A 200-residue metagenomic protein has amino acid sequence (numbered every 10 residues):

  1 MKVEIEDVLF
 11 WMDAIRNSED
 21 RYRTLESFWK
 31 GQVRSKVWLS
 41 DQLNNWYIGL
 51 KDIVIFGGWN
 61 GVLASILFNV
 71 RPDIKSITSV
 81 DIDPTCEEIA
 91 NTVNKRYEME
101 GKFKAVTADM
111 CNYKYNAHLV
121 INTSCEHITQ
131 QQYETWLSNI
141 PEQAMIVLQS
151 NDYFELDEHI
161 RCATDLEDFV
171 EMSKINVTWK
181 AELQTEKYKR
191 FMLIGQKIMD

Functional and structural regions predicted by a protein language model:
M1-G49: S-adenosyl-L-methionine
I48-N60: Conserved class I S-adenosyl-L-methionine
N60-D73: Conserved SAM-binding loop of SAM-dependent methyltransferases across substrates and taxa, primarily the Class I
K75-D81: Conserved SAM-binding motif I beta-strand of class I
I82-L119: S-adenosyl-L-methionine
N116-Q132: A short SAM/SAH-binding and catalytic strip from SAM-dependent methyltransferases
Q130-L193: C-terminal substrate-binding/active-site "lid" region of AdoMet-derived donor-dependent transferases
